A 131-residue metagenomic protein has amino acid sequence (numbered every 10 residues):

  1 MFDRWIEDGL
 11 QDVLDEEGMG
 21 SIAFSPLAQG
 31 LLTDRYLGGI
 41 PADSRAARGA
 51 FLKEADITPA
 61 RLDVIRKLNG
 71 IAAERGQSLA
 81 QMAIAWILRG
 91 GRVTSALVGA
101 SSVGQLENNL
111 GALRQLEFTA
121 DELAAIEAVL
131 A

Functional and structural regions predicted by a protein language model:
M1-L130: Beta/alpha (TIM)-barrel catalytic core signal, keyed to glycine-rich beta->alpha loops juxtaposed to Asp/Glu that bind
